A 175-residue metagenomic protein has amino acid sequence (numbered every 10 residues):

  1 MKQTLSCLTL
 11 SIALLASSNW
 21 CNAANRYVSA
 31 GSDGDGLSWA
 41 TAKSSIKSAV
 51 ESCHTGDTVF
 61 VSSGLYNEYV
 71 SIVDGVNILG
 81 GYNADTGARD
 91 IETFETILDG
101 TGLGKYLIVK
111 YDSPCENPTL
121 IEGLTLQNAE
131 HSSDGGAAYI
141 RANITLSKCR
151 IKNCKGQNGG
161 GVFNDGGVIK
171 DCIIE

Functional and structural regions predicted by a protein language model:
M1-T9: Bacterial N-terminal signal peptides that target proteins for export
T9-S17: Bacterial N-terminal signal peptides
C21-A23: Boundary at the C-terminal end of the N-terminal hydrophobic targeting segment
A30-N67: Acidic Gly/Asp/Thr-rich repetitive segments characteristic of extracellular carbohydrate-active and adhesion proteins
T55-A88: N-terminal extracellular ligand-recognition/capping segment immediately after the signal peptide
Y69-I72, D85-T86, K105-P114, S133-R141 (+1 more regions): Glycine-rich beta-solenoid repeat tracts in large extracellular/virion proteins
V76-H131: Right-handed parallel beta-helix/beta-spiral solenoid domain characteristic of secreted/periplasmic
G80, N117-N128, N143-K155, G166-E175: Right-handed parallel beta-helix
